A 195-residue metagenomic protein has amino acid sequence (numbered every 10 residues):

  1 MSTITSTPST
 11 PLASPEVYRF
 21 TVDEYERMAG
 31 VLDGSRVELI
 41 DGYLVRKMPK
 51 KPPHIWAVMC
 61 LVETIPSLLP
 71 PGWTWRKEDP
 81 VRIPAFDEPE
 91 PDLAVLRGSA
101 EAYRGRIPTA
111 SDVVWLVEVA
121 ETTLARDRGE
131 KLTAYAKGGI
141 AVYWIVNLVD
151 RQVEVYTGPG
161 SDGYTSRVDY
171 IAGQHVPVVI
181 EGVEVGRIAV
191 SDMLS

Functional and structural regions predicted by a protein language model:
M1-S195: Gly/Pro/Ser/Thr-rich low-complexity, intrinsically disordered segments predominantly at protein N-termini
